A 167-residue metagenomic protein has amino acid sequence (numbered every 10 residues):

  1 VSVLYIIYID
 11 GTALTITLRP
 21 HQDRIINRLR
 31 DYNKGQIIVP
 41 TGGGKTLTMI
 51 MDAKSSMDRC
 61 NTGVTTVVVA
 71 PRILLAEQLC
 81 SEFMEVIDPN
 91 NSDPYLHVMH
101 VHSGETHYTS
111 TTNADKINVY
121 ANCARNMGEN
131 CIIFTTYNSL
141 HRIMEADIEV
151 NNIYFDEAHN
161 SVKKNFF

Functional and structural regions predicted by a protein language model:
G11-Q36: Conserved pre-motif I regulatory segment
L29, T48-S56, L79: Hydrophobic residues on the short alpha-helix immediately C-terminal to a glycine-rich phosphate/catalytic loop
N33-D52: Walker A/P-loop
S56-T62: Post-Walker A helix-loop "phosphate-sensing" segment adjacent to the P-loop in P-loop NTPases
T65-F83: Conserved Walker A/P-loop ATP-binding site and its immediately adjacent core in helicase/helicase-like ATPase domains
P94-H141: Inter-Walker segment of RecA-like/P-loop motor cores
A146-F167: SF2 helicase catalytic motif II
